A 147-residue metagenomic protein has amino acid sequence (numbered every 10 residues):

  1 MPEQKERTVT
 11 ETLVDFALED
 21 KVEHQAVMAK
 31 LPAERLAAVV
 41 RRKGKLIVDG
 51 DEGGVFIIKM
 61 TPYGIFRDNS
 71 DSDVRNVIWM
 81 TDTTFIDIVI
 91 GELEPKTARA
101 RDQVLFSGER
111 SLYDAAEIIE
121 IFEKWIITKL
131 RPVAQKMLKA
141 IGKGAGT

Functional and structural regions predicted by a protein language model:
M1-T147: Feature captures hydrophobic
